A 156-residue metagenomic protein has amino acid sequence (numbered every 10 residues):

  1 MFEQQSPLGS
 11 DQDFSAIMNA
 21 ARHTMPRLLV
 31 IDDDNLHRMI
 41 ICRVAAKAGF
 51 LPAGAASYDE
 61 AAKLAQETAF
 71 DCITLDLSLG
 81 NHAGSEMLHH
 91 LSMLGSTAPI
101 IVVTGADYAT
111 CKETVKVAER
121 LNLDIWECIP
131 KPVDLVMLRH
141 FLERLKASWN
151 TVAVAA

Functional and structural regions predicted by a protein language model:
M1-L29, C42, V136-A156: Non-catalytic signal-transmission and effector/linker regions of two-component phosphorelay proteins
A20, N35-A53: Two-component/phosphorelay signaling modules centered on CheY-like receiver
D32: Conserved acidic carboxylate
G49-S57, L64, I129: Short hydrophobic/Thr-rich beta-strand motif most characteristic of the beta2 strand and flanking loop of CheY-like
S57, A83-E86: Acidic catalytic/metal-coordinating carboxylates
D76: Active-site residues of response regulator receiver
G80: The feature encodes the CheY-like receiver
E86, A106-C128: Alpha4 helix (beta4-alpha4-beta5 surface) of REC/receiver domains from two-component response regulators
